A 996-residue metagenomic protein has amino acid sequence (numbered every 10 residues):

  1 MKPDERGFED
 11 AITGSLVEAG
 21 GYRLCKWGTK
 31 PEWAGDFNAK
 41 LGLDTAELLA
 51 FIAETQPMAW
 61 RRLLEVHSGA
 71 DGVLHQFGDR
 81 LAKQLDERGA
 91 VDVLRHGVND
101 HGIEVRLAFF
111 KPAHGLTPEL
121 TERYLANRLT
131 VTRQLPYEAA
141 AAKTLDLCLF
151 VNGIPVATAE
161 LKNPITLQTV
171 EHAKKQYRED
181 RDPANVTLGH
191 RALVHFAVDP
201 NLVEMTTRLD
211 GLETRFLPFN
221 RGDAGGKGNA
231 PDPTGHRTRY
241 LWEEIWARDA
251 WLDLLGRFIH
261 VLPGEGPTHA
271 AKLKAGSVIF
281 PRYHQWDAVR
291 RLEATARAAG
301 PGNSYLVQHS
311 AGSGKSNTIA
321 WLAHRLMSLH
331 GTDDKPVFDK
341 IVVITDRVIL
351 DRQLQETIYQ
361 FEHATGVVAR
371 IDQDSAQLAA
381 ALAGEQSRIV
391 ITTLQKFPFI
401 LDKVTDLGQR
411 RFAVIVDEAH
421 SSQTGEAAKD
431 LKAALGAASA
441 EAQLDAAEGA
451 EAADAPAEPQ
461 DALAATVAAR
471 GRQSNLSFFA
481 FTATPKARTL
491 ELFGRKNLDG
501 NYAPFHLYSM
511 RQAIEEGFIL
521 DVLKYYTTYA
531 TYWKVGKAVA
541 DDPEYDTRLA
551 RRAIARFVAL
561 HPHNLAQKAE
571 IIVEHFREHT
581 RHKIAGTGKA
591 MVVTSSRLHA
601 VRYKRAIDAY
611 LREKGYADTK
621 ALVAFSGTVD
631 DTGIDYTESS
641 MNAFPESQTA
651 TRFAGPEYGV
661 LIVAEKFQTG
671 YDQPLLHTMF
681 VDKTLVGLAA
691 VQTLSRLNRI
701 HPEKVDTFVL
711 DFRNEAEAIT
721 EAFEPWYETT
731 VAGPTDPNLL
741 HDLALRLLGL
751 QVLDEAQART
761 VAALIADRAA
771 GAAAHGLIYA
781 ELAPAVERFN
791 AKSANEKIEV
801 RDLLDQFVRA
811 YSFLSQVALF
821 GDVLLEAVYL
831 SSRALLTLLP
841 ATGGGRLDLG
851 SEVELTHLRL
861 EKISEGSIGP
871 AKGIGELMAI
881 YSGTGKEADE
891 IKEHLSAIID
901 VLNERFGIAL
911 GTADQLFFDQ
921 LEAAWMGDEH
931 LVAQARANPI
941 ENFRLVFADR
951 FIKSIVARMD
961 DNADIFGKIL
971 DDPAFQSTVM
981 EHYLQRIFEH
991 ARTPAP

Functional and structural regions predicted by a protein language model:
M1-Y22, G28-K340, I349-A364, Q395 (+6 more regions): ATP-dependent helicase/translocase motor core
L41-D44, A50-Q56, W60-G69, T268-A271 (+9 more regions): Catalytic cores and motor modules of nucleic-acid processing enzymes
D232-R237, L241, R488-T587, K604-D608: Interdomain helical connector at the RecA1-RecA2 junction of SF1/SF2 helicase-like NTPases
Q360-K403: Inter-Walker segment of RecA-like/P-loop motor cores
Q386-E418, S422-A434, P456-V467, N642-A650 (+1 more regions): Conserved RecA-like ASCE ATPase "motif II neighborhood" in helicase/translocase motors
T424-V522: Post-DEXD/H (motif II) to motif III coupling segment of the RecA-like Helicase ATP-binding lobe
R556-V663: Conserved C-terminal RecA-like helicase domain
R696-P725: Conserved segment of the helicase C-terminal RecA-like domain
